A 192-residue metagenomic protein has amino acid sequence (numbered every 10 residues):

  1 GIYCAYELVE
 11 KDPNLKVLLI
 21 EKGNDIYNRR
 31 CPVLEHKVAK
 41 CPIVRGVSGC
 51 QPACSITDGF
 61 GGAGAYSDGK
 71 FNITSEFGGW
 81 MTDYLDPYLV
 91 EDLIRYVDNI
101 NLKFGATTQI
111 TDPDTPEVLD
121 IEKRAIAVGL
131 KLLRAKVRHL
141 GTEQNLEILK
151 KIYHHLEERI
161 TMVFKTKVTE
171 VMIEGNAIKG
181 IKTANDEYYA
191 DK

Functional and structural regions predicted by a protein language model:
G1-I26, R30: N-terminal Rossmann-like FAD-binding beta1-loop-alpha1 element of flavoenzymes
P13-K16, F60-G61, E158, A177 (+1 more regions): Short coil/turn connectors at secondary-structure junctions
L19-I20, R134, M162-K165: General beta-strand structural signal in soluble alpha/beta enzymes
I26-N28, V33-T161: Conserved N-terminal/central alpha/beta ligand/cofactor-binding core
A63-A65, K179-K182: Short polybasic amphipathic segments
Y66-D68, E174-G175, N185: Short acidic-glycine loop/turn motifs at beta-strand connectors
G141, F164-K179: A conserved short coil-to-beta-strand element within the FAD-binding core of flavoproteins
A184-K192: Core beta-strand elements of the Rossmann-like FAD/NAD(P) dinucleotide-binding domain in flavoenzyme oxidoreductases
